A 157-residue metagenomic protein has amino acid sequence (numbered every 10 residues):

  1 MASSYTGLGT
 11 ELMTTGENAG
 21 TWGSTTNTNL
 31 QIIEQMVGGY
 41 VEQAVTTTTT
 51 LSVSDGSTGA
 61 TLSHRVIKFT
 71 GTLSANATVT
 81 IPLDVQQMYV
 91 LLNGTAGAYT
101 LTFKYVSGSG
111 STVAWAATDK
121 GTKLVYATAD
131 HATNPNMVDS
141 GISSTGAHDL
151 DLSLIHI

Functional and structural regions predicted by a protein language model:
M1-L101, D149-L154: Exposed extracellular interaction/assembly regions and N-terminal maturation sites
N18-S24, D119-G121, T133: Extracellular interaction modules
T25, K120-A129, L154: Extracellular disulfide-bonded cysteine-rich modules/repeats
L30-G39, G97-V106, S111, L124-S143: Short, surface-exposed terminal/edge motifs of secreted or surface/virion proteins that either
D84-Q86, T118-T122: Tight coil/turn sites that cap or link beta-strands
V113-A117: A short, surface-exposed interaction/processing loop segment used at functional sites
G141-D151: Glycine/proline-rich low-complexity spacer/linker segments in large multi-domain proteins
